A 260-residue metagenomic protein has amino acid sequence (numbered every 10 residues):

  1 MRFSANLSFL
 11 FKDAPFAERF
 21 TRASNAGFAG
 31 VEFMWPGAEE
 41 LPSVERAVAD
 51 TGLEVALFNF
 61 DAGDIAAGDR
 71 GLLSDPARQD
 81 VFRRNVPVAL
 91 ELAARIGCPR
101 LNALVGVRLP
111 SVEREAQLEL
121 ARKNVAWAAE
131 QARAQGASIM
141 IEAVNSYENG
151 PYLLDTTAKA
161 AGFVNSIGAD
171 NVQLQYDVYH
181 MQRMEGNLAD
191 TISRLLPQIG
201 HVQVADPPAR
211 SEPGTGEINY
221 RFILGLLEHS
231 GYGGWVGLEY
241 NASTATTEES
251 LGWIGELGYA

Functional and structural regions predicted by a protein language model:
M1-F9, D13-G27, G37, G97-P99 (+3 more regions): Histidine-acidic metal/acid-base catalytic patches
M1-S8, L57-L72, V105-L109, V144: N-terminal small/glycine-rich loop or linker at the start of catalytic domains across soluble metabolic enzymes
F28, L53, A137, Y232: Short phosphate-binding/catalytic loops that engage adenosine nucleotides
E32, A56-N59, N102, M140 (+2 more regions): Conserved beta-strand positions in the central sheet of alpha/beta enzyme cores
E32-E54, N59, V105-E113, E148 (+1 more regions): Glycine-rich, proline-tolerant flexible connector loops at the mouths of alpha/beta enzymes
P42-R46, G68-G71, E113-A116, Y152-L154 (+2 more regions): Short secondary-structure transition/capping segments
D50, L72-Q173, R183: Active-site acidic/histidine proton-transfer and metal-coordination neighborhood in alpha/beta enzyme cores
